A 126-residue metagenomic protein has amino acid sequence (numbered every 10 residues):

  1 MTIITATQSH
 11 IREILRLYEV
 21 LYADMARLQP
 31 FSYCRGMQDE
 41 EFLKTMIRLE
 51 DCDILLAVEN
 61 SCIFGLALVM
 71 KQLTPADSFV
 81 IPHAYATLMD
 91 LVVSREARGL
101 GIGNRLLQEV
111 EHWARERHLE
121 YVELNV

Functional and structural regions predicted by a protein language model:
T2-R16: A short beta-loop-alpha structural element at the N-terminal edge of CoA-dependent acyl/N-acetyltransferase catalytic
Y22-L43: Conserved GNAT-fold acetyl-CoA-binding loop/helix
K44-L56, T87: A short helix-loop-beta-strand connector motif used in the catalytic cores of GNAT acetyltransferases and, in some
L56, C62-K71, T87, V92: Conserved beta-strand in the GNAT
Q72-F79: A short, acidic/glycine-rich surface segment
F79-R95: Conserved acetyl-CoA binding element of GNAT-fold acetyltransferases
V93, G99-H112: Conserved acetyl-CoA-binding loop-helix of GNAT-fold acetyltransferases
A114-V126: Conserved GNAT acetyl-CoA-binding A-motif
